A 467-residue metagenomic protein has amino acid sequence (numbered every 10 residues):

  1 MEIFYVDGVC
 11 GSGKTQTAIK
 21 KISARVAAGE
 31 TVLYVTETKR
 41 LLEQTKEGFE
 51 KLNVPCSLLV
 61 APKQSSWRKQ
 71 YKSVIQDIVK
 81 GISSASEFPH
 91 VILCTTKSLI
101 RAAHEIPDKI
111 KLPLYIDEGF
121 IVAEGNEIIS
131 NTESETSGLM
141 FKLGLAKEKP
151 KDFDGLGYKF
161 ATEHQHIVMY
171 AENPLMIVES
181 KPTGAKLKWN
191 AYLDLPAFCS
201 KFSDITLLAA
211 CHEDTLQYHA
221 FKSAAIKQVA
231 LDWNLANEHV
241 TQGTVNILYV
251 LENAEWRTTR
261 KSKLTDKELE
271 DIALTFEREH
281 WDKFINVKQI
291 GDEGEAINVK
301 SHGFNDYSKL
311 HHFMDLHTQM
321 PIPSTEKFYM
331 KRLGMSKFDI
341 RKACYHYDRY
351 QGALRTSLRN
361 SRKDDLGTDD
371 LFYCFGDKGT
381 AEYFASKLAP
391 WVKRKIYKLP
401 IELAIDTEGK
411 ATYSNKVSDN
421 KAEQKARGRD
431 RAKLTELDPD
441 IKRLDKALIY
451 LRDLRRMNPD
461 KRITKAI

Functional and structural regions predicted by a protein language model:
E2-A18: Walker A/P-loop
Q16-A28: Walker A/P-loop NTP-binding motif
E30-E50: Conserved Walker A/P-loop ATP-binding site and its immediately adjacent core in helicase/helicase-like ATPase domains
C56-I100: Inter-Walker segment of RecA-like/P-loop motor cores
L93, A296-E382: Conserved RecA-like P-loop NTPase helicase motor core
I100-K201, L207, H212-T215, H219-A220 (+2 more regions): Signature of the SF2 helicase/ATPase Hel1-core->accessory helical subdomain module
A220, A230-S301: Conserved helicase/translocase motor-coupling segment
L403-L454, N458: BZIP DNA-binding basic region
